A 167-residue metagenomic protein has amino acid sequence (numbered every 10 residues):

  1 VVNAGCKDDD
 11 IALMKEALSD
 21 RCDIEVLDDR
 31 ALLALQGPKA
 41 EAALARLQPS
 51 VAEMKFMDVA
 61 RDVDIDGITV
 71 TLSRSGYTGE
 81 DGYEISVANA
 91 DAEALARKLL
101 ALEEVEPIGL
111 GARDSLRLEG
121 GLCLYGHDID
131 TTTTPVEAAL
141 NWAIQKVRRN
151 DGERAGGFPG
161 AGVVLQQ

Functional and structural regions predicted by a protein language model:
V1-Q167: Conserved, structured C-terminal
